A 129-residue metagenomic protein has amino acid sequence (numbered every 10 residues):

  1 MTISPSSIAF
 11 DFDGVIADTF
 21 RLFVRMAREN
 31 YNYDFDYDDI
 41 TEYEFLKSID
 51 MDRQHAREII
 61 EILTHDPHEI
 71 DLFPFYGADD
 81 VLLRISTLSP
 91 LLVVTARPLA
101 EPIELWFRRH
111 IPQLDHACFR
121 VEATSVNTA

Functional and structural regions predicted by a protein language model:
M1-E58: Active-site neighborhood of HAD-like aspartate-dependent phosphohydrolases
S6, S89, H116-A117: A structural micro-motif
A27-E29, D36, L91, E104-W106 (+1 more regions): A generic "cationic amphipathic patch" detector
E29, R84-T87, R109-Q113: Secondary-structure boundary motif
D36, E44, H65-H68, F75 (+1 more regions): Alpha-helix initiation/capping motif
H55, T64-L105: Short, acidic loop-to-helix structural element flanking the phosphoryl-transfer center in phosphate-processing enzymes
V94-A129: Substrate-recognition "cap/lid" segment bordering the active-site pocket of phosphatases
